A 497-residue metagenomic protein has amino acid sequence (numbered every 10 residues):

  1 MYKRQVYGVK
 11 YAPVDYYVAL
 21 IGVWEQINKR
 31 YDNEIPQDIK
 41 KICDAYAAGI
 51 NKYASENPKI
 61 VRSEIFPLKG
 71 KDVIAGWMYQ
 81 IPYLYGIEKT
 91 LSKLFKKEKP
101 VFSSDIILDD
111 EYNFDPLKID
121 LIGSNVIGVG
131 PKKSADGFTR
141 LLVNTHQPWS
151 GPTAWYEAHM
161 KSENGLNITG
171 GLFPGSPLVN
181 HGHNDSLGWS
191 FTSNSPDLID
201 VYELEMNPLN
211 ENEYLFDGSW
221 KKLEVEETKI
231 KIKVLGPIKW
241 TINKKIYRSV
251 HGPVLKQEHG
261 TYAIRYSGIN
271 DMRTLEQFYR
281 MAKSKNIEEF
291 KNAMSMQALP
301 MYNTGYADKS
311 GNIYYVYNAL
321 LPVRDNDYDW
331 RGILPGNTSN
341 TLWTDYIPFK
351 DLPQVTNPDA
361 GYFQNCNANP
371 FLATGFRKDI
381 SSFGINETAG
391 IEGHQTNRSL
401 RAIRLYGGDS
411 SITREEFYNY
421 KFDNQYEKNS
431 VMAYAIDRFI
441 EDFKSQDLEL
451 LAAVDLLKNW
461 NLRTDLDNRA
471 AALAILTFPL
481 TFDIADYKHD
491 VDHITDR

Functional and structural regions predicted by a protein language model:
K3-P152, K161-G165, T169-L178: Substrate-recognition/specificity elements adjacent to catalytic centers across diverse enzyme folds
K3-V9, A19-W24, G188-K239, T341-R398 (+1 more regions): Gly/Pro-rich active-site capping loops and adjacent beta-alpha segments that organize cofactor/substrate pockets
V23, I39-G49, T274, F290-A293 (+4 more regions): Stable alpha-helical elements in mature extracytoplasmic
E25-K41, R265, L275-M281, I385-E392 (+3 more regions): Second-shell loop/turn segments in exported
S92-D109, Y328, D447-R497: A terminal-accessory region detector
L121, M160-P174, L178, G182-S186 (+1 more regions): Glycine- and hydrophobic-rich flexible loops that cap the catalytic core of alpha/beta enzyme folds
L299-D409, R463-T464, F478-A485, H489-T495: Hydrophobic alpha-helical segments
R377-D379, F383-L451, D455: Terminal end segments
